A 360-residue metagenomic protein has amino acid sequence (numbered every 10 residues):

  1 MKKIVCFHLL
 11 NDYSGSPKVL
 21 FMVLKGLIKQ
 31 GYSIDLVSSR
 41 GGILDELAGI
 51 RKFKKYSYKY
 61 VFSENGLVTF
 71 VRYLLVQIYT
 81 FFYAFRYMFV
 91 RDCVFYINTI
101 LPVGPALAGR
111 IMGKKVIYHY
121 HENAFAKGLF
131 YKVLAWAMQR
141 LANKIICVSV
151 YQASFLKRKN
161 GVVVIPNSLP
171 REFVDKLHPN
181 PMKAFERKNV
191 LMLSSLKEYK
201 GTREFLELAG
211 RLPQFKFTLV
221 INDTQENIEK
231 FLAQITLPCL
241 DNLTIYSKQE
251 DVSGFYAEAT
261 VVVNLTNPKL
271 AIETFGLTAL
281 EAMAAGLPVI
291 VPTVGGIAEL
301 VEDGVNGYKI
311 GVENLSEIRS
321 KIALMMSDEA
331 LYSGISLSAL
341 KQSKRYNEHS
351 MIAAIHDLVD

Functional and structural regions predicted by a protein language model:
P17-M22, K188, K197-R211, L277: A conserved mid-protein helix/loop that constitutes part of the nucleotide-sugar donor-binding site
V76-T80, V94-M112, K127: An aromatic- and histidine-rich active-site surface loop
S154-K157, S168-R187, E198: Acidic anion/phosphate-binding donor-loop and adjacent secondary structure in glycosyltransferase catalytic cores
A257-I272, L287-P288: Acidic donor-binding loop of glycosyltransferase active sites
T266-L280, A298-E299: Nucleotide-sugar-dependent
A284, P288-V291, V301: Short hydrophobic beta-strand element within catalytic cores of glycosyltransferases and related nucleotide-activated
E302-G304, Y308-L315, L324-E329, K344: Conserved acidic donor-binding segment of nucleotide-sugar-dependent glycosyltransferases
E317, L324, L331-R345, A354-D357: A short, well-ordered alpha-helix in the C-terminal region of glycosyltransferases
